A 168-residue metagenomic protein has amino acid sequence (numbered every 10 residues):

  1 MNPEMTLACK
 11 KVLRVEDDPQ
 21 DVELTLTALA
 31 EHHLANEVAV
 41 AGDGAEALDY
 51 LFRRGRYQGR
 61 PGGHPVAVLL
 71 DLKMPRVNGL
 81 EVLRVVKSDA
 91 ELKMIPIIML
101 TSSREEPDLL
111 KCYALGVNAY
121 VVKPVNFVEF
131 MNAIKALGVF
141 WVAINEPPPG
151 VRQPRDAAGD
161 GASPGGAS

Functional and structural regions predicted by a protein language model:
M1-L13, P19-A39, A45-L48, F52 (+2 more regions): Non-catalytic signal-transmission and effector/linker regions of two-component phosphorelay proteins
L72-M74: Receiver (REC) domain active-site loop signature in two-component systems and cognate sites in sensor histidine kinases
R76-V77, V86: Hydrophobic residue at a beta-alpha junction that N-caps the helix immediately following a catalytic beta-strand/loop
D89, S103-R104: Short, conserved "switch-loop" micro-motifs in signal-transduction and mechanochemical regulators
N118: Short, glycine/charged-rich "phosphate-handling" switch motifs in NTP-dependent and phosphotransfer domains
K123: A Lys-centered signature of the CheY-like receiver
